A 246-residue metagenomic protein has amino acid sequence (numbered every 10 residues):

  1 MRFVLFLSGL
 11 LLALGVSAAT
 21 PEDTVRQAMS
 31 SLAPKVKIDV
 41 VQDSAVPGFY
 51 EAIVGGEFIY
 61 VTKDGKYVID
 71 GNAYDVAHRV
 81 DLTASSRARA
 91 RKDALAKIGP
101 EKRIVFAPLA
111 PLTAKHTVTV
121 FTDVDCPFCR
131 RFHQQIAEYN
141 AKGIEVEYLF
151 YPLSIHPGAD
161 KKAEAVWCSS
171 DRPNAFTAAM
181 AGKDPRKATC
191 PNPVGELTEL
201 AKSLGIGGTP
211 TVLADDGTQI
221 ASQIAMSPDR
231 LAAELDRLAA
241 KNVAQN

Functional and structural regions predicted by a protein language model:
R2-G9: Sec-dependent signal peptide recognition, specifically the positively charged N-region followed immediately by
F3, A18, M29, D43 (+3 more regions): C-terminal cap of thioredoxin/glutaredoxin-like
A13-S17: N-terminal signal peptide c-region/cleavage motif recognized by signal peptidases
A18-K37: Short, non-transmembrane alpha-helical segments in secretory-pathway proteins
A33, P47-F49, G56, T113-K115 (+1 more regions): Extracytoplasmic
D39-Q42, E147-L149: General small-molecule cofactor/ligand-binding pocket signal
G65, P108, A114-V124, F128-T189 (+2 more regions): Structural alpha/beta surface segment adjacent to cysteine/selenocysteine redox centers across thiol/disulfide enzymes
V80-F106: N-terminal "domain-start" segment that seeds a small globular fold
